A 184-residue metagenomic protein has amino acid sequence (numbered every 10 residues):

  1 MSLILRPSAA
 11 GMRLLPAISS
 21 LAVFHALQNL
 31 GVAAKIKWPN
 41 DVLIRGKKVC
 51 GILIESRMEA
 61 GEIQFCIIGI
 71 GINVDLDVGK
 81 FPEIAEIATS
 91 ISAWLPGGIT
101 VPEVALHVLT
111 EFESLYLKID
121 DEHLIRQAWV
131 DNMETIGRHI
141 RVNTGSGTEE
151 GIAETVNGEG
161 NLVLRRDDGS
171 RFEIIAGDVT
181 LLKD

Functional and structural regions predicted by a protein language model:
M1-L3: Structural signature of FAD isoalloxazine-binding scaffolds in flavoprotein oxidoreductases
A9-A10, A17-A34, I44-D184: Long, positively charged amphipathic alpha-helical accessory segments at protein N-termini or as interdomain linkers
D41: Conserved active-site carboxylates
